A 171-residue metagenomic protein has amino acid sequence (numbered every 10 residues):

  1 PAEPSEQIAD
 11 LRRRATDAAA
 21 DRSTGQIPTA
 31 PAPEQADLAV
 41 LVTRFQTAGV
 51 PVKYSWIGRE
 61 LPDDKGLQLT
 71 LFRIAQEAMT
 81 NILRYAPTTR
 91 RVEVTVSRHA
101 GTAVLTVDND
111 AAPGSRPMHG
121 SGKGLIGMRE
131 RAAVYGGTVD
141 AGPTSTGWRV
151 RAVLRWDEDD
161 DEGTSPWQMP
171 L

Functional and structural regions predicted by a protein language model:
P1-L171: Glycine-rich ATP/GTP-binding catalytic cores of kinases/NTPases
